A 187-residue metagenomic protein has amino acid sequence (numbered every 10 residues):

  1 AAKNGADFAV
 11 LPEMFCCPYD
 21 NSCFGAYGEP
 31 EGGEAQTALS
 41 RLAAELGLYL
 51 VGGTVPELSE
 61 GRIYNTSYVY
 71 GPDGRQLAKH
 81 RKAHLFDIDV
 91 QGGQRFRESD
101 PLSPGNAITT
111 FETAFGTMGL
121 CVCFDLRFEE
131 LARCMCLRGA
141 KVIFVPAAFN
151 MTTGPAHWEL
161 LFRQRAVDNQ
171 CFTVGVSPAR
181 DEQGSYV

Functional and structural regions predicted by a protein language model:
A1-G5, R138-G139: Glycine-rich phosphate-binding loop signature in dinucleotide/nucleotide-binding domains
N4-Y27, P146: Short, conserved active-site loops that position catalytic residues or coordinate cofactors/metal ions across diverse
P12, A83-F86, P146, S177: Conserved residues at the C-terminal ends of beta-strands
A26-T37, F96-L102: A short acidic, glycine-rich active-site loop that binds or catalyzes chemistry on phosphate/adenosine moieties
E31-V51, T117, C123-V187: CN hydrolase (nitrilase-like) catalytic-core segments centered on the catalytic cysteine and neighboring Lys/Glu
R41, L58-R138, M151-Q164: Active-site catalytic loop in hydrolytic enzyme cores
T54-V55: Recurrent small/Gly-Pro-centered beta-turn motifs in extracellular repeat architectures
